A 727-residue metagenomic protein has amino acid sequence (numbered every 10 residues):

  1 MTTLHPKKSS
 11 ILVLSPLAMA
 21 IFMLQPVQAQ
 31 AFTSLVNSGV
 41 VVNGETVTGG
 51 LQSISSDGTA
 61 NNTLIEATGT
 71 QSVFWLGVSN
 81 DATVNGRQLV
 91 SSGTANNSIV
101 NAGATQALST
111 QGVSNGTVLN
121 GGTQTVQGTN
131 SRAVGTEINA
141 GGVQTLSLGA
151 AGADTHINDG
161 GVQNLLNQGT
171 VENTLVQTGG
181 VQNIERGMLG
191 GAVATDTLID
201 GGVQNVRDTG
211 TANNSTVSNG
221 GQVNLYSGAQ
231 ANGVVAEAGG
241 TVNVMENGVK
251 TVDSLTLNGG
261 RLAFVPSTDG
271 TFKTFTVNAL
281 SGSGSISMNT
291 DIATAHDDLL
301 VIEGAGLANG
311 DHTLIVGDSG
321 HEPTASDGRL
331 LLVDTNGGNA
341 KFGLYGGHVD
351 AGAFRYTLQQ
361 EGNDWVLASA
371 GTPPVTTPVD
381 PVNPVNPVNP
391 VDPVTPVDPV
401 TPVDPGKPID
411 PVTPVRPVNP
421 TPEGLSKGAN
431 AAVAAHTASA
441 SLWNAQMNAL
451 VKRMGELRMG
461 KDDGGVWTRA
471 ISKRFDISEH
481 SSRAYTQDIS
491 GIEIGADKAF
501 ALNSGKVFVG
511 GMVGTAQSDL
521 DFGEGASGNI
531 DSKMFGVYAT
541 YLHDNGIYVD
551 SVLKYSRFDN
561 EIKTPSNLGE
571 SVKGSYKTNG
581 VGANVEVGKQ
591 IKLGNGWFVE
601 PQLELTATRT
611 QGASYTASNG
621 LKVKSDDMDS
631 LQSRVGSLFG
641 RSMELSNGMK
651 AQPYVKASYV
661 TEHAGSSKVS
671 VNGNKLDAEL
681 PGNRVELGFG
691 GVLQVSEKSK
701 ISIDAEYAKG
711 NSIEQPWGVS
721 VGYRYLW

Functional and structural regions predicted by a protein language model:
M1-Q30: Gram-negative bacterial Sec-dependent N-terminal signal peptides
M23-W75, G282, G460-D462, I471: N-terminal segments that cap or nucleate solenoid repeat domains
G39-V40, G50, G58, G69 (+23 more regions): Small-residue (G/S/T/A) turn/hinge positions that recur once per unit in extracellular repeat modules
E45, Q52, T63, Q71 (+20 more regions): Conserved positions within tandem-repeat grammars
T48, S55, E66, F74 (+27 more regions): Feature marks extracellular polysaccharide-active and adherence modules
T197, Q204-N205, G210, S215-R329: Extracellular beta-strand/loop-rich repeat segments of large surface/secreted proteins
T251, P420-T437, G460-G465, R469-W727: Membrane translocator/pore-forming domains, dominated by Gram-negative outer-membrane beta-barrels
N289, I315-S504: Outer-membrane translocation/initiation segment of Type V secreted surface proteins
